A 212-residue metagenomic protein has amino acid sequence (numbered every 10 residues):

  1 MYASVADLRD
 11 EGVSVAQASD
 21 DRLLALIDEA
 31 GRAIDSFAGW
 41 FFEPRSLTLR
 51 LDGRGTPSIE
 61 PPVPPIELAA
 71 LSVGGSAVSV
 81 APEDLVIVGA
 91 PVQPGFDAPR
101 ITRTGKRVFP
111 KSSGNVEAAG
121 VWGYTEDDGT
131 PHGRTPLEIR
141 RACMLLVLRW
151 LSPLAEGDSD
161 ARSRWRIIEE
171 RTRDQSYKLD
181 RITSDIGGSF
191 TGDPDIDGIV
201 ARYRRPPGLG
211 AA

Functional and structural regions predicted by a protein language model:
M1-A212: Divalent metal-cofactor coordination and adjacent catalytic microenvironments
